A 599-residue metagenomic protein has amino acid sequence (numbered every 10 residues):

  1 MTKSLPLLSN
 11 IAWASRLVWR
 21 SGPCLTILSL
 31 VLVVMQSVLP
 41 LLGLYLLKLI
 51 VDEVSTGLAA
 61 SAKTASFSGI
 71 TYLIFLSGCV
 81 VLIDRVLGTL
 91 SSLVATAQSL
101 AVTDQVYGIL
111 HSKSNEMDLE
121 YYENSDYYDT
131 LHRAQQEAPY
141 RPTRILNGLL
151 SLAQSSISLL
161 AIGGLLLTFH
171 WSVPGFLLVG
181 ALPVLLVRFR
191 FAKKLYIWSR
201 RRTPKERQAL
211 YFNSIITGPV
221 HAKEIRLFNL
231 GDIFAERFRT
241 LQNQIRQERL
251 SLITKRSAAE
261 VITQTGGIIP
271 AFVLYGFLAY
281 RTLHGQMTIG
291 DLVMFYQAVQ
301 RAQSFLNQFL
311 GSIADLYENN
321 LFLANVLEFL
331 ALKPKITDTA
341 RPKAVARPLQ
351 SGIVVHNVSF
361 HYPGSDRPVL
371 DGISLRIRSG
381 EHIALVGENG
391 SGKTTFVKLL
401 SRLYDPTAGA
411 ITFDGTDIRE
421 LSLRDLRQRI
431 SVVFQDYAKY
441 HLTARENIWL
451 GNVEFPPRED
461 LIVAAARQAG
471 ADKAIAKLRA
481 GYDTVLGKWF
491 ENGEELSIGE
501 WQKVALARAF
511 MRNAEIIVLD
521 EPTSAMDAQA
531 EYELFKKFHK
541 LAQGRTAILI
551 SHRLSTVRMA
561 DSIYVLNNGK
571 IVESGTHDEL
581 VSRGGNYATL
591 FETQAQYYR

Functional and structural regions predicted by a protein language model:
M1-A12, T96-T143, K205-E248, N320-K333 (+2 more regions): Extended non-transmembrane interhelical loops and adjacent amphipathic helices of multipass membrane proteins
M1-P40, L58-L73, S91-A95, S112 (+7 more regions): Membrane-integrated ABC transporters
R20, Q135-I145, I197, R201-P204 (+7 more regions): An intracellular "coupling" helix at the cytosolic face of ABC transporter transmembrane type-1 domains
T26-L90, I162-L195, I269-G276, Y280-Y296: Transmembrane helix-loop-helix hairpins at lipid-water interfaces of multipass membrane proteins, especially the type-1
L44-V51, Y107-H111, N124, Y128 (+11 more regions): Alpha-helical transmembrane segments of polytopic integral membrane proteins, especially the permease/helical cores
L230, T254, V273-L274, V293-A331: Cytosolic ends of transmembrane helices, especially the final helix of ABC transmembrane type-1 domains
A346-R599: ABC-type nucleotide-binding domain
